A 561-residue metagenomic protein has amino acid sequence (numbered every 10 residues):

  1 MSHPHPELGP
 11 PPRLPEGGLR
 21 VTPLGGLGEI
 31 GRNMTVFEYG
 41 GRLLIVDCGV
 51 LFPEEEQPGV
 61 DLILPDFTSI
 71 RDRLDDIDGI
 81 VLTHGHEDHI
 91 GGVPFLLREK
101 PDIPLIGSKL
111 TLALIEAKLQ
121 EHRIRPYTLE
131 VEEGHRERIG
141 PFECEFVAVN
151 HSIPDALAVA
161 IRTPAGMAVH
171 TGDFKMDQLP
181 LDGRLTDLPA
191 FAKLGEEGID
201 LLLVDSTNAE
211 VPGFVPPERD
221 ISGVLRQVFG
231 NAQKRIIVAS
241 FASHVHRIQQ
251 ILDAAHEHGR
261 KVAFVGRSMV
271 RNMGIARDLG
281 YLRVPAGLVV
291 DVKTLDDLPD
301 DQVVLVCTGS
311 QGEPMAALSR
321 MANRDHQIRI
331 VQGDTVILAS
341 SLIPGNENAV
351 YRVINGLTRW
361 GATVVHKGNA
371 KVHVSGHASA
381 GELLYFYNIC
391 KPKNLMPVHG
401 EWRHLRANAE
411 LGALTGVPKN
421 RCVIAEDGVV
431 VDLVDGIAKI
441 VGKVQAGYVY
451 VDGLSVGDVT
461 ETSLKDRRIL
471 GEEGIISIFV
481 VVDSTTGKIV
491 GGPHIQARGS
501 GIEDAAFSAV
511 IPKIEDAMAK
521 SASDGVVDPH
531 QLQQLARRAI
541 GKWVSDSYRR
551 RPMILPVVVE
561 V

Functional and structural regions predicted by a protein language model:
S2-V81, H86-D297, A316-R329, N348-R352: His/Asp/Glu-rich metal-coordinating catalytic cores of metallo-dependent phosphodiesterases/hydrolases acting on
L24, G40, R162, D205-T207 (+4 more regions): Structured loops at beta-to-helix junctions and adjacent beta-edge loops in soluble globular domains
L27, L51-E55, D76-I77, H366-N369 (+3 more regions): A glycine- and charged-residue-rich anion-binding loop/surface
L119, G412, V544: Conserved hydrophobic residues forming the short capping helix/wall of the S-adenosyl-L-methionine
E132, E426, R550-I554: Short Gly/Ser/Thr- and Asp/Glu-enriched loop/turn motifs at secondary-structure junctions
P141, A156-A158, Q302, E473-S477 (+1 more regions): Broad gene-expression machinery/nucleic-acid interaction feature
E210-A339, I343-E503, S508-A509, K513-G525 (+2 more regions): Hard-cation-handling environments
G525-V561: C-terminal tails and terminal domains of large nucleic-acid-associated and other macromolecular-machine proteins
